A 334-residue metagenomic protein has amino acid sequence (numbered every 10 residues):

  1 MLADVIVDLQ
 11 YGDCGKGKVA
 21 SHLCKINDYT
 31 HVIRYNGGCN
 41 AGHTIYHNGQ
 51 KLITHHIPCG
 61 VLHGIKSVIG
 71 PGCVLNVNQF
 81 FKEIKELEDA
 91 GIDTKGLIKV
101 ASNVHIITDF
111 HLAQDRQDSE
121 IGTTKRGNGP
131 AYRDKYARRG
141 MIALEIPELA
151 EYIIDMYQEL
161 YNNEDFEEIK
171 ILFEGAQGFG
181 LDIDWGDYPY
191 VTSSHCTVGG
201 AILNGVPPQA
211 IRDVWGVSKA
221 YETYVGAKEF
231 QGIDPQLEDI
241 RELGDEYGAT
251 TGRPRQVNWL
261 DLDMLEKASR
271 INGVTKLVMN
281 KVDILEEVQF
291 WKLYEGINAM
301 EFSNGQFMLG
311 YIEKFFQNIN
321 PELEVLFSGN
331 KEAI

Functional and structural regions predicted by a protein language model:
M1-I334: Non-transmembrane, aqueous-exposed alpha-helical and coiled segments at domain scale
